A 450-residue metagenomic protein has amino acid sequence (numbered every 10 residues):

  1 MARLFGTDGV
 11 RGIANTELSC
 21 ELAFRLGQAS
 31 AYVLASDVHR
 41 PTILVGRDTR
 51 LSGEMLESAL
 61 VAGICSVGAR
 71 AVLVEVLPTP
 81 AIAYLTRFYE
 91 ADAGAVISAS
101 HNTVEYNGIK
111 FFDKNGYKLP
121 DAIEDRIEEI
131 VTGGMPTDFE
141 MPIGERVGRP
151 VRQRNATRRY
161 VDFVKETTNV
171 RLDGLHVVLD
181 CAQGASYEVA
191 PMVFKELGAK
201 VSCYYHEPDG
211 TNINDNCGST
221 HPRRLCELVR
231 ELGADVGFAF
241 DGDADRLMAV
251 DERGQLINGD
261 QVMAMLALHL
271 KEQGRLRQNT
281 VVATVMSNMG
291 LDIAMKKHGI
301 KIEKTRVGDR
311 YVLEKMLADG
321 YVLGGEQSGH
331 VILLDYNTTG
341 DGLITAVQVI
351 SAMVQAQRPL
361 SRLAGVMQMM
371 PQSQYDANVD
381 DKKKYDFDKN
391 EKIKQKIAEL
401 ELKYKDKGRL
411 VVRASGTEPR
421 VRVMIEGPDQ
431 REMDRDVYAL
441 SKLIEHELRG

Functional and structural regions predicted by a protein language model:
M1-A62, S66-V67, A93, P150-V177 (+2 more regions): An N-terminal, well-structured beta->alpha segment
D8, V45, I82, A95 (+11 more regions): Buried hydrophobic positions in well-ordered alpha/beta secondary-structure cores of metabolic enzymes
I13, N107-L232: Gly/Ser/Thr-enriched, mixed-charge loops and adjacent short helices that form phosphate/oxyanion-binding elements
Y32, S36-Y106, M192-V250, E399: N-terminal small/polar loop signature for handling phosphorylated ligands or for N-terminal nucleophile
R40-D48, V72, H176-V178, N279-V285 (+1 more regions): Short glycine-rich phosphate-binding loop at a beta-alpha junction
G46-R47, L179-C181, D251, D335 (+1 more regions): Short glycine-centered, acidic/aromatic-flanked micro-motifs in structured strand/loop junctions that mark active-site
D125-V161, E166, E252-G325, I332-L333: Proline/glycine-rich low-complexity loops and linkers
V236, Q273-G450: Phosphate-binding and adjacent anionic-ligand microenvironments
